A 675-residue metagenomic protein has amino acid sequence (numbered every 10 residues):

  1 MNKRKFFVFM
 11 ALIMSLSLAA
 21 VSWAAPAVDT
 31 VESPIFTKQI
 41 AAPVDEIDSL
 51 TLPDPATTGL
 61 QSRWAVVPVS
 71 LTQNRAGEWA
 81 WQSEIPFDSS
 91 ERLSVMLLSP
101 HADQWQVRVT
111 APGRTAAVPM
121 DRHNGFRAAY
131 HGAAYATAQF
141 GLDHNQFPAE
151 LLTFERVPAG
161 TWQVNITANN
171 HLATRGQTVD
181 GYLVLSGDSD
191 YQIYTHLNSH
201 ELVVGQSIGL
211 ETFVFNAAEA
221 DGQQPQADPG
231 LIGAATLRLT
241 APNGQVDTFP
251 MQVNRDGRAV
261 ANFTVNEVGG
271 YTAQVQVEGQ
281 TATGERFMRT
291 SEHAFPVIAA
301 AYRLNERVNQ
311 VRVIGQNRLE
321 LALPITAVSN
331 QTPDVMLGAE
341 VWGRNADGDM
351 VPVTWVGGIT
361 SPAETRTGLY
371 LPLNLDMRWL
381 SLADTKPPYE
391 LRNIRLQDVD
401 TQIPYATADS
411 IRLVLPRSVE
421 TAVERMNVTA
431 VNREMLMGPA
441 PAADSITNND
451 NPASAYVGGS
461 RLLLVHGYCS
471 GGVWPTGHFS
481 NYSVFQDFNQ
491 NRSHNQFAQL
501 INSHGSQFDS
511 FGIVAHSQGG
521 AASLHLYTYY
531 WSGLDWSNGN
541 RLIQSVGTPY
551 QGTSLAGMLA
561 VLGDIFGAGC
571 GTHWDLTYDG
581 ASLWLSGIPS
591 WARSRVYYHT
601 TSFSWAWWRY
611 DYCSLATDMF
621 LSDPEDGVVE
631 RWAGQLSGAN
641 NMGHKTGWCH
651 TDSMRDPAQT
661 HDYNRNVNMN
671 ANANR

Functional and structural regions predicted by a protein language model:
P55-N74, P100-P148, P242: Surface-exposed beta-strand/loop patches in noncatalytic accessory domains and peripheral targeting/linker segments
W81, N216-F249, P333-W342, D349-V353 (+1 more regions): Short flexible loop/turn segments that cap and initiate beta-strands
H101, D376-V465, C469-W474: Flexible, membrane-associating and regulatory peripheral segments of lipid-active enzymes
T115-D143, A234-T236, N243-R258, M350-D376: Solvent-exposed serine/threonine-rich low-complexity stretches and specific carbohydrate-binding patches
F126-G160, A168-S186: Beta-sandwich interaction modules
V157-A159, A168-G181, G279-F287, L380-L382 (+1 more regions): Short acidic/polar inter-strand loop motif in beta-rich domains
V204-Q223, A322-P324: Beta-strand-rich structural segments
P439-R675: Lipid deacylating catalytic domains
